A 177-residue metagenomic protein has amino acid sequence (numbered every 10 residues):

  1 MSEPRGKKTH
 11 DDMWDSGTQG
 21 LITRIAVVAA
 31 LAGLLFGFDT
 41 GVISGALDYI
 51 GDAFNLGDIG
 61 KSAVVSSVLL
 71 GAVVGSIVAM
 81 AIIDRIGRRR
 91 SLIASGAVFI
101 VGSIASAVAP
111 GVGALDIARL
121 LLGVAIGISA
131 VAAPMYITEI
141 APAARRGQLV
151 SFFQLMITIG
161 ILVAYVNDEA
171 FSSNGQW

Functional and structural regions predicted by a protein language model:
S2-W177: Transmembrane-helix signature of 12-pass secondary carriers
